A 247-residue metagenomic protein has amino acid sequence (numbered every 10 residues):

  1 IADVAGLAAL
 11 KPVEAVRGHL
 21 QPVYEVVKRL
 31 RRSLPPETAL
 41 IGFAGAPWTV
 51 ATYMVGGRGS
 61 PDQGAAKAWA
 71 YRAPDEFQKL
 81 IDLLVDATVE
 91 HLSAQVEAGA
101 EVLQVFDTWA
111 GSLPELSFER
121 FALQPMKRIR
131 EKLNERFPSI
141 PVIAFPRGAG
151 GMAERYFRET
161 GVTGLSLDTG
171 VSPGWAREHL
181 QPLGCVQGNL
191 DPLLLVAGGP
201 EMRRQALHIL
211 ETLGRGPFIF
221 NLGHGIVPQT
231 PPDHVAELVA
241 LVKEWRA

Functional and structural regions predicted by a protein language model:
I1-V13, E37: A contiguous, low-structure linker/loop signature
E14-G18: Electropositive, surface-exposed helix/loop patches at the edges of structured domains that serve as adaptable
H19-A247: Active-site loop segments of alpha/beta catalytic cores
